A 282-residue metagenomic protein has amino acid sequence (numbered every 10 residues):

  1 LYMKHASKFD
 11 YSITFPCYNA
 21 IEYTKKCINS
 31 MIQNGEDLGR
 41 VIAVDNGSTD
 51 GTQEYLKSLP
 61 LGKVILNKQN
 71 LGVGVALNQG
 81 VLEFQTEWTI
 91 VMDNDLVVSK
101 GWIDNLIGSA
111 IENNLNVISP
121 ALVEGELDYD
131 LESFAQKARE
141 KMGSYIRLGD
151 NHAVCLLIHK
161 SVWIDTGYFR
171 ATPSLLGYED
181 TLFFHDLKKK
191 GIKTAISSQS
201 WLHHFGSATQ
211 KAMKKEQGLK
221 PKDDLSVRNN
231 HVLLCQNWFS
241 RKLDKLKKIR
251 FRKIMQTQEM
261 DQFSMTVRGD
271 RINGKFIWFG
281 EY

Functional and structural regions predicted by a protein language model:
L1-S30: N-proximal low-complexity "stem/linker" segments adjacent to membrane-targeting elements
N29-L38: Short, acidic, metal-binding catalytic loop of nucleotide-sugar glycosyltransferases
D45-E54: A conserved acidic beta->alpha catalytic loop
N67-F84: Glycine-rich, basic loop-to-helix element that forms the pyrophosphate-binding segment of sugar-nucleotide handling
T89: Short aromatic/hydrophobic "clamp" motif used to bind/position activated sugar donors
K100-E132: Conserved donor NDP-sugar-binding/catalytic core segment of glycosyltransferases
R139-S161, L176: A recurrent flexible, glycine/aromatic-enriched loop bordering the glycosyltransferase active site that acts as
I164-K189, K193-I196, S200-H203: Donor nucleotide-sugar recognition loop
